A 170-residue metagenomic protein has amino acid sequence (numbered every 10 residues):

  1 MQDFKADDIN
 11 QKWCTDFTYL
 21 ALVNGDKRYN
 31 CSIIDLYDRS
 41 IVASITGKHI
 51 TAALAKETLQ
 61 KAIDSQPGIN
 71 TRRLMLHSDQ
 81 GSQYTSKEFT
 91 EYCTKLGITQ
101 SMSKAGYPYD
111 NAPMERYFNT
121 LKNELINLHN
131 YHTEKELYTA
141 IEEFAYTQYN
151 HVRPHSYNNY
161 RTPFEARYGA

Functional and structural regions predicted by a protein language model:
M1-I9, Y107, T162-A170: Basic, flexible linker segments flanking DNA-binding modules in nucleic acid-interacting mobile-element proteins
M1-S32, K56-K61, S65-Q66, T71-R72: Mobile-element integrase/transposase regions, centering on the N-terminal DNA-binding/Zn-coordinating module
D35-L36, T46-T51: A short acidic/small-residue loop/turn micro-motif
S40-I41: Hydrophobic "anchor" residues
I45-T46, E88: Short clusters of small/polar residues that mark proteolytic maturation junctions
I69-Y84, N159-R161: Acidic/histidine-rich, metal-coordinating catalytic segments
M75-Q80, T94-P113, N130-T133: RNase H-like polynucleotidyl transferase catalytic core
K87, T94-I98, T120-A170: C-terminal domain-tail junction helix/linker
